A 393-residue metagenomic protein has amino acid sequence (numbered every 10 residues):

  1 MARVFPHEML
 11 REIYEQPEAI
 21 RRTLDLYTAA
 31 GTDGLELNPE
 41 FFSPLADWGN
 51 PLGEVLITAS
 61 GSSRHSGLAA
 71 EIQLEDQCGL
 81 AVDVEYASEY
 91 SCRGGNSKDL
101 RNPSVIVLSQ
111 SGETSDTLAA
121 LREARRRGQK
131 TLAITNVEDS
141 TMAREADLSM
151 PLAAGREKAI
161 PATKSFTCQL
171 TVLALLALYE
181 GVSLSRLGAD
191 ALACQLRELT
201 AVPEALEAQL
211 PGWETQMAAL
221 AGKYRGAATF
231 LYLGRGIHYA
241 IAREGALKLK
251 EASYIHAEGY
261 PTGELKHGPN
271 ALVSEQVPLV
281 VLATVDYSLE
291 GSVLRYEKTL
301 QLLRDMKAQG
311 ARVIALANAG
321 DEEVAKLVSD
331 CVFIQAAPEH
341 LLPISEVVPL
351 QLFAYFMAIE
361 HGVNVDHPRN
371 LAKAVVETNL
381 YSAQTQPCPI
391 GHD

Functional and structural regions predicted by a protein language model:
M1-D393: A SIS-like phosphosugar-recognition module
